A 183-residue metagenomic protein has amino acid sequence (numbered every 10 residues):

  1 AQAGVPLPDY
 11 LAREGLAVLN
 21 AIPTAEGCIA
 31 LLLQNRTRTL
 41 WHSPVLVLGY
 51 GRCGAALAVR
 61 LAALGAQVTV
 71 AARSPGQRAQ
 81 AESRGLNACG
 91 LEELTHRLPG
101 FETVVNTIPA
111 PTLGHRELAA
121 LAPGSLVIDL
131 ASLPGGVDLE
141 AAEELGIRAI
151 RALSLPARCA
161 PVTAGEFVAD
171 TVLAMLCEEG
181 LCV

Functional and structural regions predicted by a protein language model:
A1-A12, L130-G180: Rossmann-fold NAD(P)-binding glycine/threonine-rich loop
V5, G65-Q67, L86, I147: Short phosphate-binding/catalytic loops that engage adenosine nucleotides
E14-L33: A glycine-rich, Thr/Ser-enriched phosphate-binding loop motif common to dinucleotide/cofactor-binding enzymes
N35-L40, A119: Glycine-rich helix-loop-beta junction characteristic of Rossmann-like nucleotide cofactor-binding loops
W41-A62: Glycine-rich adenosine-cofactor-binding loop
C53, G76-Q77, L133: Conserved Rossmann-like nucleotide-cofactor binding loop
L64-R84: NAD(P)-binding Rossmann-fold cofactor-contacting core
A81-R158: Rossmann-like adenosine-cofactor binding region
